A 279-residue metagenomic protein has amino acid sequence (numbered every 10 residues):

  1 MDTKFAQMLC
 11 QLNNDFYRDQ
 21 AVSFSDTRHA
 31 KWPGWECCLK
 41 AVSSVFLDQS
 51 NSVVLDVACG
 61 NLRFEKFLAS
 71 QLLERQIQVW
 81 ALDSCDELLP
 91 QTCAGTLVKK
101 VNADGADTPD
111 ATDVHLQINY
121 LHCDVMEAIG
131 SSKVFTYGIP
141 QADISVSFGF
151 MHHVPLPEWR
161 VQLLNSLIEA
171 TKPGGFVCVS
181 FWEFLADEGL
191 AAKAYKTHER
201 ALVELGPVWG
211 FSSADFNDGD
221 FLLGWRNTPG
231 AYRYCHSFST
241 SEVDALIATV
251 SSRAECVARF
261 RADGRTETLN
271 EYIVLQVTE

Functional and structural regions predicted by a protein language model:
M1-F135, E158, F176-E279: Class I (Rossmann-like) S-adenosyl-L-methionine-dependent methyltransferase catalytic domain, capturing the SAM-binding
N51, Q141-A142: Local beta-strand N-terminus motif with an aromatic residue
Y137-G138, E169: Short, charge-rich binding segments
V146: A conserved beta-strand element that flanks and buttresses the S-adenosyl-L-methionine
G149-H153: Short catalytic micro-motifs in class I SAM-dependent methyltransferases
V154-S166: A short, conserved alpha-helix within the catalytic core of class I
S166-P173: Conserved helix-to-beta-strand junction in the class I
